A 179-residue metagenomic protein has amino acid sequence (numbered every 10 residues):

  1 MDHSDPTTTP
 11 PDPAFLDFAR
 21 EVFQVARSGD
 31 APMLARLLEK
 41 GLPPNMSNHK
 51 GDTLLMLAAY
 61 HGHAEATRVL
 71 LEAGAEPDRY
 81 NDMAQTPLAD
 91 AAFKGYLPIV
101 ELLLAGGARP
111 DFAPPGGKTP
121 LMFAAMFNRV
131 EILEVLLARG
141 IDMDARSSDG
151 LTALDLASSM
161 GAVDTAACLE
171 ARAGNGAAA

Functional and structural regions predicted by a protein language model:
M1-V22, G106, A138-R139, S148-L151 (+1 more regions): Ankyrin-repeat-protein effector appendages
D17-R36: Alpha-helical segment of the N-proximal tetratricopeptide repeat
Q24-G29, L57-H63, D90-Y96, F123-R129 (+1 more regions): Ankyrin repeat A-helix N-terminal signature
D30-L38, H63-L71, Y96-L104, R129-L137 (+1 more regions): Ankyrin repeat structural motif
Y60, D82-A105: Alpha-helical adaptor scaffolds
